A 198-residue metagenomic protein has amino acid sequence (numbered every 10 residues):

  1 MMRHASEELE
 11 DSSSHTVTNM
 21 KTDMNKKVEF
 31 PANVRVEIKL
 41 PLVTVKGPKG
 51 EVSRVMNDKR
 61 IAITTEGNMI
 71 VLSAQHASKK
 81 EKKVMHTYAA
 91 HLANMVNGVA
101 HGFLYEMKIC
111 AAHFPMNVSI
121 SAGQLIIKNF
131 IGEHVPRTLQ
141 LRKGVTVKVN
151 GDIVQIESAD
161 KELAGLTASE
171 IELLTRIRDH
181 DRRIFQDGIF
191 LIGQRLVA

Functional and structural regions predicted by a protein language model:
M2-A198: Ribosome-associated RNA-binding proteins
